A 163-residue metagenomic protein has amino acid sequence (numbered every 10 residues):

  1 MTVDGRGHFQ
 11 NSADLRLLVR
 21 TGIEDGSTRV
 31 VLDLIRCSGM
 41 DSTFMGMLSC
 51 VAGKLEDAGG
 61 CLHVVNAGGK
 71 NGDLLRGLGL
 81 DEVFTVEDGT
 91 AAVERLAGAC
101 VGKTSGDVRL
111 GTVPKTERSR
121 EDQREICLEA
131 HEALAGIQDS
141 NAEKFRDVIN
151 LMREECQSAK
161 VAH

Functional and structural regions predicted by a protein language model:
M1-V31, I35-R36, G53-H163: STAS-like cytosolic regulatory interaction modules
G39: Residues immediately C-terminal
